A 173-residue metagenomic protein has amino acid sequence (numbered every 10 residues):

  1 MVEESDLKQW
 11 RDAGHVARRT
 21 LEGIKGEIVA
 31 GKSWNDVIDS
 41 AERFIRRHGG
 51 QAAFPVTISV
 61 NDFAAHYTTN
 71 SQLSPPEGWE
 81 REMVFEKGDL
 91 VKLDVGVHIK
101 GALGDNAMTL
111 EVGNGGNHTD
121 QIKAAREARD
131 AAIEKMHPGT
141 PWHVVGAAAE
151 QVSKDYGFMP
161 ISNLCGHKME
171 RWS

Functional and structural regions predicted by a protein language model:
M1-S173: Active-site neighborhoods and metal-handling regions in enzymes and metal-associated proteins
